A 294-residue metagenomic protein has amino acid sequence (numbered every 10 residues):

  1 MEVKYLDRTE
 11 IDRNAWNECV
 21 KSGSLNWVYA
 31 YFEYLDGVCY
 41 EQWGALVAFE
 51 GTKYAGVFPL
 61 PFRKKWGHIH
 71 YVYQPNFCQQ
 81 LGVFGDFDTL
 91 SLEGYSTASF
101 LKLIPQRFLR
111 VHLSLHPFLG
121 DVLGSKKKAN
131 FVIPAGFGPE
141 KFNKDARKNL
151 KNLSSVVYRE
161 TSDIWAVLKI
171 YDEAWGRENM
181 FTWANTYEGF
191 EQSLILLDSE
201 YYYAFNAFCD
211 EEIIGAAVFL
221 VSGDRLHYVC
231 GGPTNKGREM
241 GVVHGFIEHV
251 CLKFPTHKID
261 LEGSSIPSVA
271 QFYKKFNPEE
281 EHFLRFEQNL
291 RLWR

Functional and structural regions predicted by a protein language model:
E2-G51, L60-G67, H116-G237, K275: A conserved beta-strand-loop-helix scaffold within acyl/acetyltransferase catalytic domains
E41-W43, Q106-R110, Y202, T256: Short, high-confidence coil segments that cap the C-terminus of an alpha-helix and link into the following beta-strand
E50, Y54-V57, C78, Y95-A98 (+1 more regions): Aromatic (often tryptophan-rich) hydrophobic motifs at membrane interfaces
G56, P61-W66, H70-G82: N-terminal cap/recognition module
Q74-H116: A gly/proline- and charged-residue-enriched helix-loop-helix capping module
N76-S91, G176-M180, G232-E239: Short histidine-centered catalytic/ligand-binding loop motif
Q79-L81, A129, S154-S155, H257: Short amphipathic alpha-helical segments
